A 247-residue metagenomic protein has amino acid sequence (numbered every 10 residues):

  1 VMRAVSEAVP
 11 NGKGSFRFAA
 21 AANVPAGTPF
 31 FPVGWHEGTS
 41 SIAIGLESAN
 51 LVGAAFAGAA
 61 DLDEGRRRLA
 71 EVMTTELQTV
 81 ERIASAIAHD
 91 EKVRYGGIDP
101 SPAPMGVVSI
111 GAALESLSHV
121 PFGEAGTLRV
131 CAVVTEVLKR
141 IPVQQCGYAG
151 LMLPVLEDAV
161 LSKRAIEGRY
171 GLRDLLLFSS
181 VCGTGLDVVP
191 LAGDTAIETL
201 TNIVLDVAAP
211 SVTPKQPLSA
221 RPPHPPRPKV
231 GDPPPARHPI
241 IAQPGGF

Functional and structural regions predicted by a protein language model:
V1-F247: Anaerobic metallocofactor- and corrinoid-dependent redox/one-carbon enzyme cores, especially those from methanogenesis
